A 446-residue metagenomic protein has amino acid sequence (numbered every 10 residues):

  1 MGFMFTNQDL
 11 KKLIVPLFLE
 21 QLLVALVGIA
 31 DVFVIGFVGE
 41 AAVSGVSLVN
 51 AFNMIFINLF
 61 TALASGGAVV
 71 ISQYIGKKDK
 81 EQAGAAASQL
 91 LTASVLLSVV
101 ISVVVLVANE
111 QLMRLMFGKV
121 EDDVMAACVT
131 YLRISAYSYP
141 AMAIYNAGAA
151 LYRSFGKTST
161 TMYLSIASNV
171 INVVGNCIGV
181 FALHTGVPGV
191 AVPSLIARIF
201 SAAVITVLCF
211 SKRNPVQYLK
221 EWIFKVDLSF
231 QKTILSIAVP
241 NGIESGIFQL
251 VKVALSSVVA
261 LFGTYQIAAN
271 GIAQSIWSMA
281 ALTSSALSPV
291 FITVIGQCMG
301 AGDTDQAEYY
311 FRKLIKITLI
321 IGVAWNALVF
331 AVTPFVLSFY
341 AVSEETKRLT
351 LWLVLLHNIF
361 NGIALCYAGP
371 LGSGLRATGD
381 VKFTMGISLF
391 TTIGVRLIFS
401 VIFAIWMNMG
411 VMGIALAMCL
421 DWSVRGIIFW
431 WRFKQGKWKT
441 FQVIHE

Functional and structural regions predicted by a protein language model:
M1-L17, I71-S138, V180-V239, I295-N361 (+1 more regions): Short alpha-helical transmembrane segments in multi-pass integral membrane proteins
F5-F33, F37-V38, M54-G66, S98-S102 (+4 more regions): N-terminal transmembrane alpha-helices
K12-G28, I134, Y145, S168 (+4 more regions): Transmembrane helical elements of multi-pass membrane transporters/channels
Q21-L22, N58, S98, S102 (+10 more regions): Residue-level hotspots within the lipid-embedded alpha helices of multi-pass solute transporters
L26-S44, M113-D122, I178-T185, G246-M279 (+3 more regions): Helix-terminus/linker motif at the lipid-water interface of multi-pass membrane proteins
E40-A51, C128, L132, A191 (+4 more regions): Small-residue hotspots at the loop-to-helix junctions and early N-terminal turns of transmembrane alpha-helices
V43-V103, M142-T161, S256, I267-T333 (+1 more regions): Small-residue-rich hydrophobic transmembrane alpha-helices
A64, I134-R153, T161-N172, V190-I205 (+5 more regions): Short runs within selected transmembrane alpha-helices of multi-pass transporters and secretion channels
